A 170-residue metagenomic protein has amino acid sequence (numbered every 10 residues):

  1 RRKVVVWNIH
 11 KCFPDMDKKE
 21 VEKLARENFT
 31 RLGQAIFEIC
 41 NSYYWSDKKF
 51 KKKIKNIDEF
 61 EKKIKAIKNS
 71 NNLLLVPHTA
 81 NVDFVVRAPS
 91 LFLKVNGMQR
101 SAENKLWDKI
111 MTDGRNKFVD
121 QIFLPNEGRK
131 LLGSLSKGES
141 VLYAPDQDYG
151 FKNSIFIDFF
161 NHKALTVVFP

Functional and structural regions predicted by a protein language model:
R1-L73, T79-A80: Membrane-proximal helical "anchor" segments flanking the first transmembrane region of inner-membrane enzymes
Y43-P170: Soluble catalytic domains of membrane acyltransferases
